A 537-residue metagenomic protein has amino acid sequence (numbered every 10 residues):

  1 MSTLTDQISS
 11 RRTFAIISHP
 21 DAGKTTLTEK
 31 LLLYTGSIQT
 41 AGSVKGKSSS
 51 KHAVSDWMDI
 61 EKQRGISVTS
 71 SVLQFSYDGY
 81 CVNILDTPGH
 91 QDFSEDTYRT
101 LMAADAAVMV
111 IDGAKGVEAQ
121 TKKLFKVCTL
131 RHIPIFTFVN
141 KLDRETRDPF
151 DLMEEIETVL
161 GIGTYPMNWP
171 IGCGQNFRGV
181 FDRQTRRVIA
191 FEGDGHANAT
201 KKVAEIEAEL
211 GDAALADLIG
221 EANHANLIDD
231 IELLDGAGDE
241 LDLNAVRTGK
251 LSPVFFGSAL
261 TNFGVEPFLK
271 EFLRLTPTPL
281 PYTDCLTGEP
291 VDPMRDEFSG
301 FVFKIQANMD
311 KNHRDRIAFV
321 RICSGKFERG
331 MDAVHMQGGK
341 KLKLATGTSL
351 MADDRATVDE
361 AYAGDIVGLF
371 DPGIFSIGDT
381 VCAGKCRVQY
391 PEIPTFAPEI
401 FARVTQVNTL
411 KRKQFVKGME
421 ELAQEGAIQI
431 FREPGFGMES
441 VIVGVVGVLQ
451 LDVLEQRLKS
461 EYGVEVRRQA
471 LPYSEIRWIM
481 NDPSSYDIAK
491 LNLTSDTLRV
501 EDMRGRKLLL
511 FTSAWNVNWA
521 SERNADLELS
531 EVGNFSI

Functional and structural regions predicted by a protein language model:
M1-I537: Structural and coupling elements of P-loop NTPases
